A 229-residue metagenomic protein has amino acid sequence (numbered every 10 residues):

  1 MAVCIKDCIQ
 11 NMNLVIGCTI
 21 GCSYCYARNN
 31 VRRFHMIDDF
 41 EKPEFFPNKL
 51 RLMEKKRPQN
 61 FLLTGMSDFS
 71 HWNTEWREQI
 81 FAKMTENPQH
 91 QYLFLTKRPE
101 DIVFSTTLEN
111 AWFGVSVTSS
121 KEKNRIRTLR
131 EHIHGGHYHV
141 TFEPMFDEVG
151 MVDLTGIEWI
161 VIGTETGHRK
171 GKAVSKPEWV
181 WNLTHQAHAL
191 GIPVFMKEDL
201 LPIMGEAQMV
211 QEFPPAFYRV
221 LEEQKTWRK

Functional and structural regions predicted by a protein language model:
M1-I9, F146, M151-K229: Auxiliary Fe-S-binding modules of radical SAM enzymes
M1-W112, S120-H134, V149-L154, A173: Conserved Radical SAM active-site core
C22, Q89-L93, E122, T141-E143 (+2 more regions): Short, surface-exposed, polar/charged, turn-prone segments marking secondary-structure boundaries
Y24-Y26, Y92, Y138, W181 (+1 more regions): Sequence-level detector for tyrosine residue identity
F61-L63, Y92-F94, A111-V115, Y138-F142 (+2 more regions): Hydrophobic faces of well-ordered beta-strands that scaffold small-molecule active sites in alpha/beta enzyme cores
S67, R98-E100, V117-S119, P144-F146 (+2 more regions): Active-site-proximal loop/turn and secondary-structure-junction residues that shape catalytic pockets, frequently
E86-Q91, H134-Y138, T184-V194: Structural alpha-beta junctions
